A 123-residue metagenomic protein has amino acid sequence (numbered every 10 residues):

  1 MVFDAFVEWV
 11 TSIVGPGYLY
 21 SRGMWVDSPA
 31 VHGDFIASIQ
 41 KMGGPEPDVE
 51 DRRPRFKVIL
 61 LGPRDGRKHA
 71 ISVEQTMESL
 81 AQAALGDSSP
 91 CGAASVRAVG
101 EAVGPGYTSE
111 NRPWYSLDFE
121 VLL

Functional and structural regions predicted by a protein language model:
M1-E50, K68, A84-A94: Small/polar-rich, solvent-exposed N-terminal microdomains that initiate assembly or binding
M24, G43, R55-I59, V99 (+1 more regions): Small/flexible residues
D34-F35, D51-P54, I71-V73, N111-R112: Surface-exposed beta-strand edges and their flanking turn/coil or helix-capping segments
E50-R67, P113-L123: Oligomerization/assembly interface segments of phage tail-like spikes and tubes
L61-G86: Mid-chain, well-packed structural core segment of small domains
Q82-L123: Acidic-leaning, charged glycine-interspersed low-complexity segments
